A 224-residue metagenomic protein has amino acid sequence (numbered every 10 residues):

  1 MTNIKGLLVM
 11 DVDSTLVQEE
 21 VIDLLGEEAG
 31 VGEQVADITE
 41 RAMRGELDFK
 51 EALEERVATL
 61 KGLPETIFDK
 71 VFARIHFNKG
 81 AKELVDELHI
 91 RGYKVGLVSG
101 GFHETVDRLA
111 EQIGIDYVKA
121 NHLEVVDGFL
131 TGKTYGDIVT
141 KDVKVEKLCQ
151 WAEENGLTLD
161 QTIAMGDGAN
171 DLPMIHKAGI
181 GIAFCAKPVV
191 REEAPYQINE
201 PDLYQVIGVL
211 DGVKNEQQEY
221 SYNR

Functional and structural regions predicted by a protein language model:
M1-L123, P201: Alpha-helical substrate-recognition element adjacent to the catalytic core
F72-R224: C-terminal cap/substrate-recognition subdomain and adjoining C-terminal extension of metal-dependent phosphatase-like
